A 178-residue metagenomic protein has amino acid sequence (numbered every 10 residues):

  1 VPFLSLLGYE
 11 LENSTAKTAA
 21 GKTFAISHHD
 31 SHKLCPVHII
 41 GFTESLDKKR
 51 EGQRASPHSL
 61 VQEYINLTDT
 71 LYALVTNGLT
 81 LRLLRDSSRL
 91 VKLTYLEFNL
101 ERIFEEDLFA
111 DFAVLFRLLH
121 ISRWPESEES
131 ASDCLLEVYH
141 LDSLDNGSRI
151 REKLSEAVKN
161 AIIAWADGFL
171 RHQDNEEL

Functional and structural regions predicted by a protein language model:
V1-S45: Low-complexity, highly charged intrinsically disordered N-terminal segments that act as targeting/localization
K33-C35, I39-L178: Short, basic/polar, glycine-containing "phosphate-handling" surface segments that engage DNA
